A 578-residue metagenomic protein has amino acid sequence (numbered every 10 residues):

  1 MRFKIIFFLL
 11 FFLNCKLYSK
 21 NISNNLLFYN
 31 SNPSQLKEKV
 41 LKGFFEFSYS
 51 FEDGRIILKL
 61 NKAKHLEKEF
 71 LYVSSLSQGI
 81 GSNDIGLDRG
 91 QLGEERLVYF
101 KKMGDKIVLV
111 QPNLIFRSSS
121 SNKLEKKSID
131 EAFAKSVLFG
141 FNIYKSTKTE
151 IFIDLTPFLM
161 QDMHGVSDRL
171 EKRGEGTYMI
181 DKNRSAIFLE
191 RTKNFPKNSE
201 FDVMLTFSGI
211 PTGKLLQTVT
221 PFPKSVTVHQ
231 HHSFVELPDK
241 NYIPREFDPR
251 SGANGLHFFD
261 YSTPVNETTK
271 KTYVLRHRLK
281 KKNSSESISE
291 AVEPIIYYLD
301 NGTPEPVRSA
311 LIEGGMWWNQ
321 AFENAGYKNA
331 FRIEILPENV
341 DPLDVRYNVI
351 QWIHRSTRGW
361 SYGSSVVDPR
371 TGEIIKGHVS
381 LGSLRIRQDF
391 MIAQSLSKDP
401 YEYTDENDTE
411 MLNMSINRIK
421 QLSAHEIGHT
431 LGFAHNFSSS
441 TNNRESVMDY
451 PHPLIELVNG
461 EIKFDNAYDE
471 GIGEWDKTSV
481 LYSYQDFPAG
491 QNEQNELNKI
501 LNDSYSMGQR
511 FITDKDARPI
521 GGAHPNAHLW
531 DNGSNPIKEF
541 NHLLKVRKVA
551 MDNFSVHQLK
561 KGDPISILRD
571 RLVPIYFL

Functional and structural regions predicted by a protein language model:
M1-N21: Bacterial Sec-dependent N-terminal signal peptides
N21-T303, I335-Q388, A393-M411, I419: Auxiliary tRNA-acceptor-end handling modules of aminoacyl-tRNA synthetases
L26-L27, I335-I353, N417-I472: The catalytic-center signature of Zn2+-dependent metalloproteases
K62, V98-G104, Q111, N319-G326 (+5 more regions): Sec/Tat-exported extracytoplasmic proteins
H65-L66, P304-A330: Zn2+-dependent metallopeptidase catalytic core
Q91, N301, E305-E313, N413-L422 (+1 more regions): Soluble non-cytosolic domains of exported or imported proteins
E373-L381, S423, I427-L431, V480-Y482: Extended catalytic-interface subdomain
N442-L578: Conserved catalytic/binding loops enriched for acidic/polar residues
